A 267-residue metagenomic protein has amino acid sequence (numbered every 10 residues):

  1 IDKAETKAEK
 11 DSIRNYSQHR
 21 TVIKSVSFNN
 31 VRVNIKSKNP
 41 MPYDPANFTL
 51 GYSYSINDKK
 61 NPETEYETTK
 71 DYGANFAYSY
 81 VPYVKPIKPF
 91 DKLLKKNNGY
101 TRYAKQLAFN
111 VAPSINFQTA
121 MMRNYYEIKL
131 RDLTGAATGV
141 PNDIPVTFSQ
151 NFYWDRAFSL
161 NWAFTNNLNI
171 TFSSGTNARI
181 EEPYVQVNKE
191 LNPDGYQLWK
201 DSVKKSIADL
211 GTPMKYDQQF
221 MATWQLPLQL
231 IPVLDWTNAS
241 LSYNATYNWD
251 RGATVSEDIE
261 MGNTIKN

Functional and structural regions predicted by a protein language model:
I1-N267: Exposed, low-structure sequence patches enriched in small/polar residues
